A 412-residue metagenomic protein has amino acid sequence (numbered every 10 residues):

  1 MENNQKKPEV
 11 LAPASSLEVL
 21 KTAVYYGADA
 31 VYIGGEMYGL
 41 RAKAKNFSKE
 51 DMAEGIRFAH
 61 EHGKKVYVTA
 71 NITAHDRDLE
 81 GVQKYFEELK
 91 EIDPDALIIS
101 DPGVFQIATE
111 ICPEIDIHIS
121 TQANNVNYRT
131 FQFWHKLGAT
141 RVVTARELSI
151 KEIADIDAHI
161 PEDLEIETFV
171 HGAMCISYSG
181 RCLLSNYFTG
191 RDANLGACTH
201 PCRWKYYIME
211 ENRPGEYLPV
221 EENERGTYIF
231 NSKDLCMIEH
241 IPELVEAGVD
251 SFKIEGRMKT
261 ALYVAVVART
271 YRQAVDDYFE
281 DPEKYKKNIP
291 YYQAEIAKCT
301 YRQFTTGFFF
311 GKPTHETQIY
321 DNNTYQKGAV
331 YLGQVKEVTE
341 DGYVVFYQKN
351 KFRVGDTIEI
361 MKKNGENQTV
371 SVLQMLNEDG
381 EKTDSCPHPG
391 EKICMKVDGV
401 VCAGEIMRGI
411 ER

Functional and structural regions predicted by a protein language model:
M1-Y26, A30-M37, G55-I56, H62-I72 (+5 more regions): Surface-exposed amphipathic alpha-helical tracts and adjacent flexible/coil segments at the periphery of soluble enzymes
R41-F58: Glycine-rich, positively charged N-terminal anion/phosphate-binding segment
G103-V104: Alpha-helix capping/helix-boundary segments
C112: Conserved phosphotransfer cores of two-component systems
Y128-R129: Conserved nucleotide-cofactor-binding alpha/beta core module
